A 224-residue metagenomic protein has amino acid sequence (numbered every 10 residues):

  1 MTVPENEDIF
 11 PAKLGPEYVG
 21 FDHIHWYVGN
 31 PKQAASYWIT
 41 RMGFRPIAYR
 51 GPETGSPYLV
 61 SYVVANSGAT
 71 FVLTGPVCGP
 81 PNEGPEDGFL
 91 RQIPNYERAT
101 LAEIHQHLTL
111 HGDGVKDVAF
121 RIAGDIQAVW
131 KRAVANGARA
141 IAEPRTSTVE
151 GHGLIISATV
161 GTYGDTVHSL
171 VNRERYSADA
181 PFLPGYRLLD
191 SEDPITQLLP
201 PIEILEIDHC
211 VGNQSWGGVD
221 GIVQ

Functional and structural regions predicted by a protein language model:
T2-F10, M42-L108, L154-L188: Conserved short beta-strand elements that form part of the metal-binding/catalytic scaffold of enzyme active sites
T2-K32, V115-V118, P181-V223: N-terminal beta-strand motif that seeds the catalytic metal site of vicinal oxygen chelate
L14-P16, T54, L108-L110, E150 (+1 more regions): Generic marker of residues within folded, mature protein domains
V19-G29, Y62, G84-R132, T159-V160 (+1 more regions): Vicinal oxygen chelate
H25-F71, A135, P144-G151, A158-T162 (+1 more regions): Core segments of cupin and vicinal oxygen chelate
Y37, V63, T74-P76, A119-R121 (+3 more regions): A structural feature that tracks compact, well-ordered secondary-structure segments with a strong bias toward
I126-R145, V167: Short secondary-structure capping/junction motifs at helix and strand boundaries
A138-A140, L154, D165, C210: Domain-wide signal for the mature, well-folded portions of proteins, strongly enriched in nucleus-encoded organellar
